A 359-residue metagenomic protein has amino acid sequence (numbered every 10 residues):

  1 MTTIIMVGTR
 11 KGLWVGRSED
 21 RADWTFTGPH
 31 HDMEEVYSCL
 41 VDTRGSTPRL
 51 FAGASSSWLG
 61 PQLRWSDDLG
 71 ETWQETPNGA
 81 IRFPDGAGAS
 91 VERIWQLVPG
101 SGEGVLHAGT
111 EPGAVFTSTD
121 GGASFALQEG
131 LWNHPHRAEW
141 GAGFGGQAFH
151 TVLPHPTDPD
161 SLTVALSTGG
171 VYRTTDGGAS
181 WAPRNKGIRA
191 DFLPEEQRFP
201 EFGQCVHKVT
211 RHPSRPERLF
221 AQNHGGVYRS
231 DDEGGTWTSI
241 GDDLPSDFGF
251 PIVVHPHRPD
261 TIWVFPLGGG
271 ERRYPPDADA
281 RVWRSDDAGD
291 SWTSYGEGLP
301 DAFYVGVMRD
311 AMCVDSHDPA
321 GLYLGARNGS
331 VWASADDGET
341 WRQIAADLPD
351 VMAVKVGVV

Functional and structural regions predicted by a protein language model:
M1-V359: Extracellular glycan-interacting surfaces
